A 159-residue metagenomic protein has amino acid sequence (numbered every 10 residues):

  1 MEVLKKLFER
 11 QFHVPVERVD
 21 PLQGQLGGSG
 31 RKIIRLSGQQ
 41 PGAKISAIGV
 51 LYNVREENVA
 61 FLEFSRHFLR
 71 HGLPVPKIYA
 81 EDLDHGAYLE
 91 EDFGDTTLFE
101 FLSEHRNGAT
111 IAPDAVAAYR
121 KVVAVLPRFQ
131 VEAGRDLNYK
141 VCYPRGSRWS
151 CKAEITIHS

Functional and structural regions predicted by a protein language model:
M1-P21: Juxta-kinase regulatory segment immediately upstream of eukaryotic protein kinase catalytic domains
Q25-L26, I34-A153: ATP-binding pocket architecture of kinase catalytic cores
G30: ATP phosphate-binding glycine-rich loop
